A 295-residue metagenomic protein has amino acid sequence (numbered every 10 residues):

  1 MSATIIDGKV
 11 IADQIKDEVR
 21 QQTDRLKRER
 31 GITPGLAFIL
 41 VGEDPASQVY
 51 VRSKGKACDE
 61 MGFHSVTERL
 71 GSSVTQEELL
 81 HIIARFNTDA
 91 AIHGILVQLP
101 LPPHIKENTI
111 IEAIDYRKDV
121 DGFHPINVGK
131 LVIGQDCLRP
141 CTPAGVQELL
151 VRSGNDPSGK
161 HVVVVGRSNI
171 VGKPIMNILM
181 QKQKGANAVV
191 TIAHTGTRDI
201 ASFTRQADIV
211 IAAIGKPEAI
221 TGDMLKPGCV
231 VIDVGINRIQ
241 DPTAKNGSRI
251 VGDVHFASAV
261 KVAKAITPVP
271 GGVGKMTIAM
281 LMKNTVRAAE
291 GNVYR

Functional and structural regions predicted by a protein language model:
M1-R30: Positively charged, low-complexity intrinsically disordered leader regions
T33-G42: Short beta-strand segments enriched in small/hydrophobic residues
L36, C58-S72, A186-I192: Short beta-strand elements in bilobed, periplasmic/extracellular small-molecule ligand-binding domains
V41-G55, C137-V230, V234, A244-V260: Glycine-rich phosphate/diphosphate-binding loop of Rossmann-like nucleotide-binding domains
E78-A90: Short, well-structured alpha-helical segments in soluble
L96-V162, F203: Anion-binding alpha/beta catalytic cores of soluble intermediary-metabolism enzymes, centered on
P103-H104, E218-I220, I239-Q240: Short glycine-rich, flexible loops that bind phosphorylated cofactors or substrates
E107-H124, V128, G235-Y294: Rossmann-fold NAD(P)-binding glycine/threonine-rich loop
